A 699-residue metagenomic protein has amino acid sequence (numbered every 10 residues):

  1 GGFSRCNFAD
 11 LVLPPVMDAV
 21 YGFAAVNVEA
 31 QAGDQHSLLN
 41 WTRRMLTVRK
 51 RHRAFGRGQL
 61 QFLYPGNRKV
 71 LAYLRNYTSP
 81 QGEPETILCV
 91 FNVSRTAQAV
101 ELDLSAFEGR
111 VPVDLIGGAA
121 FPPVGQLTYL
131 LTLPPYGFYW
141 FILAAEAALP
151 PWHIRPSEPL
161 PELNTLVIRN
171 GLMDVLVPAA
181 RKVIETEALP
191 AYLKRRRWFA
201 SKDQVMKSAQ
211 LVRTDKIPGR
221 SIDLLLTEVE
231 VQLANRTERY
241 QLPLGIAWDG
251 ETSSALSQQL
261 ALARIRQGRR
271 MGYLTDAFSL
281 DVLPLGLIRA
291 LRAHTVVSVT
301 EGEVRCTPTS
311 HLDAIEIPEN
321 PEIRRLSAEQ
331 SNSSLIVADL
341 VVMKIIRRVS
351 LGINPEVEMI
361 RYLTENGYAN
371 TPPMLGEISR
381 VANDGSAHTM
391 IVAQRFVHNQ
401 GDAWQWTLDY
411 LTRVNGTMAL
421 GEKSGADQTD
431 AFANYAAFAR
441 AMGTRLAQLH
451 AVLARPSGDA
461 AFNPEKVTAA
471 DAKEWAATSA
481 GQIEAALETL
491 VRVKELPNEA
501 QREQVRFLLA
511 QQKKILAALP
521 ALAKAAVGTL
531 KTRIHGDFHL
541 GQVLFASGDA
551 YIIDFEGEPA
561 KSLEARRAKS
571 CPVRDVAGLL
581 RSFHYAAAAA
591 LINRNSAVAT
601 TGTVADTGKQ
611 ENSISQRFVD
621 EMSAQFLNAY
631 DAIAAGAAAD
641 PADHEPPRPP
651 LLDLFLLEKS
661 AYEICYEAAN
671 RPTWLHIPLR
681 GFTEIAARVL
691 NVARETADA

Functional and structural regions predicted by a protein language model:
G1-I87, V93-Q98: Loop/helix patches that line or flank the sugar-binding groove of alpha-linked glycan CAZymes
T96-I116: Beta-strand-rich binding/interaction modules
L127-H153: C-terminal beta-strand-rich structural cap/linker in extracellular carbohydrate-active enzymes
L149-L166: Short, compositionally biased
P159, T214-R492, H535, L540-Q542 (+1 more regions): Conserved ATP-binding subdomain of kinase catalytic cores across diverse folds
L163-M206: Short Lys/Arg-enriched alpha/beta "domain-start" segment
R305-P321, A486-T532: An alpha-helical support segment within catalytic cores of ATP-dependent transferases
S613-A638, L651-A699: ATP/Mg2+ or Mg2+-diphosphate-binding catalytic cores that bind nucleotide phosphates or diphosphates via glycine-rich
